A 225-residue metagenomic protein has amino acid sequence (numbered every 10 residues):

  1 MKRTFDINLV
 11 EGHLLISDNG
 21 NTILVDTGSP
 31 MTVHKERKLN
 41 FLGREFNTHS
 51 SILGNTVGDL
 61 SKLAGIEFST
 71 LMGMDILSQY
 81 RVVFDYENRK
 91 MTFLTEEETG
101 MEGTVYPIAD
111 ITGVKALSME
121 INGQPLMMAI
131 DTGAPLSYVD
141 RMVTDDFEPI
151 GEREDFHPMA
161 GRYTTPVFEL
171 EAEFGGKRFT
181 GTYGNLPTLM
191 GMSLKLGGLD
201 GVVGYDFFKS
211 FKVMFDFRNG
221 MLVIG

Functional and structural regions predicted by a protein language model:
M1-G225: Pepsin/retropepsin-fold aspartyl endopeptidases
